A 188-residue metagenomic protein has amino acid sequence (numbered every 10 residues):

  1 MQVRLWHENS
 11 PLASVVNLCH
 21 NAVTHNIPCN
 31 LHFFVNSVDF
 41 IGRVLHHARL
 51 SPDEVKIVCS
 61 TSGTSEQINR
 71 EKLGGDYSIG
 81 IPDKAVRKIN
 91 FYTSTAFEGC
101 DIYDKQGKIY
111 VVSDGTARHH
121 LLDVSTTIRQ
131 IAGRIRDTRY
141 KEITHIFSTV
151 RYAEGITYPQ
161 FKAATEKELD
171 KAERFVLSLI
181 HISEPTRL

Functional and structural regions predicted by a protein language model:
M1-V15: Interdomain hinge/linker at the junction between the two RecA-like core domains of SF2 helicases
A22-A48: Conserved strand-helix element at the start of the C-terminal RecA-like helicase core
S51-I68: Conserved RecA-like helicase motor-core motifs
T64-K88: Conserved helicase ATPase core of P-loop NTP-dependent helicases/translocases
I89-K108, Q130-D137: SF2 helicase motor core recognition
A117-Y140: Conserved SF2 helicase motif VI
A132-G155: Conserved segment of the helicase C-terminal RecA-like domain
I180-T186: Residue-level detector of conserved catalytic or cofactor/ligand-binding positions in enzyme active sites
